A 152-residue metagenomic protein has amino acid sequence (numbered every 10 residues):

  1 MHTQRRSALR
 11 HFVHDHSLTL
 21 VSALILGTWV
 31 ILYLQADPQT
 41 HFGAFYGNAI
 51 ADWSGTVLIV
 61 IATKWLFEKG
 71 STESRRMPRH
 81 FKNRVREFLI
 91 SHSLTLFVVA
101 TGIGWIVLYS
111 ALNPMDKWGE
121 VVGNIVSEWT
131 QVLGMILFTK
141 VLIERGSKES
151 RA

Functional and structural regions predicted by a protein language model:
M1-H14, E68-S71, E144-S147: N-terminal soluble segments of membrane proteins
H2, R6, Q39-T40, N83 (+1 more regions): Short, structured coil/loop segments at alpha-helix boundaries
R5-A23, R84-V98: Alpha-helical transmembrane segments and their helix-start/interface "positive-inside/aromatic belt" motifs in integral
V21-I31, L96-L108: Hydrophobic core of alpha-helical transmembrane segments in multi-pass integral membrane proteins
Y33-W65, T72, V107-E144, K148: A structural feature that tracks compact, well-ordered secondary-structure segments with a strong bias toward
E68-F81: Membrane-helix interface/capping segments
